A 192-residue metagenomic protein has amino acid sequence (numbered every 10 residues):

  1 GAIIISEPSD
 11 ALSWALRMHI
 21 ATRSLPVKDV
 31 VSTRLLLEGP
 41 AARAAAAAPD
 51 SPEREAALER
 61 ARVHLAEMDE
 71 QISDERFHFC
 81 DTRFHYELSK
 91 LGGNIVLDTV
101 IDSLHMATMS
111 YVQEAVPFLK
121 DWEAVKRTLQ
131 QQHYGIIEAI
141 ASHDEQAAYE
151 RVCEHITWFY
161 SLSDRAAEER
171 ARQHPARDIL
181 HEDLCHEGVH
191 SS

Functional and structural regions predicted by a protein language model:
G1-A47, E169-Q173, R177, L184-S192: Short linear motifs at protein or domain termini
A11-L12, T22, R60-V63, T128-Q131: Alpha-helix N-cap/N′ positions at the starts of helices
V30-E114, Q132-A139, A147-L162, A166: Conserved amphipathic alpha-helical segments that form helical-bundle/coiled-coil interaction surfaces
S73, A124-V125: Short coil/turn linker motifs that delimit alpha-helical repeat modules in TPR/alpha-solenoid proteins
A115-L119, E123: Extended hydrophobic/aromatic segments used for targeting, binding, or gating
V125-Y134, Y149-S192: C-terminal-biased regions
